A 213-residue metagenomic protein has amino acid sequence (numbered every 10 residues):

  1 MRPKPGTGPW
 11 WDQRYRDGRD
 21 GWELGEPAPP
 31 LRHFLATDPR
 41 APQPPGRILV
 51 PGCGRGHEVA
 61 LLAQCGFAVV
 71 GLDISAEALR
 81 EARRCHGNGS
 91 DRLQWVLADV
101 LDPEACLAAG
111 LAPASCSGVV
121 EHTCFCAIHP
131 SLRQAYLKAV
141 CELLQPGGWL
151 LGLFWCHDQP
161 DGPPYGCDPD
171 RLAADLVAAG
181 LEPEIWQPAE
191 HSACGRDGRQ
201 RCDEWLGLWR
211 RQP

Functional and structural regions predicted by a protein language model:
M1-L49, G54-A112, I128-L143, G148-P213: Class I (Rossmann-like) S-adenosyl-L-methionine-dependent methyltransferase catalytic domain, capturing the SAM-binding
S115-C116: Local beta-strand N-terminus motif with an aromatic residue
V120: A conserved beta-strand element that flanks and buttresses the S-adenosyl-L-methionine
T123, A127: Short catalytic micro-motifs in class I SAM-dependent methyltransferases
